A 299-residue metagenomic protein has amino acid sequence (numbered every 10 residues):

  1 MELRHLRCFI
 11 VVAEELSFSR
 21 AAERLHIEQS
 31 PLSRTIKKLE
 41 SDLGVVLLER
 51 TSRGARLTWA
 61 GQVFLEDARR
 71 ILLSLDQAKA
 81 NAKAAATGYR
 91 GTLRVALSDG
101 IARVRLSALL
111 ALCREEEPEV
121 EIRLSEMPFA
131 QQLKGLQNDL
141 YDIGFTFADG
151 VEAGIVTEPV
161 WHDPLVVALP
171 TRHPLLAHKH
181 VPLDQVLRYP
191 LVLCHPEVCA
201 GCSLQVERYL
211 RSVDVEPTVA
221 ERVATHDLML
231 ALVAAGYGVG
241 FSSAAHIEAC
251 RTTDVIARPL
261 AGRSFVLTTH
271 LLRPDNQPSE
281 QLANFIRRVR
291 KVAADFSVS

Functional and structural regions predicted by a protein language model:
F9, A21-A22, T58-G61: Hydrophobic two-helix hairpin corresponding to the core of helix-turn-helix DNA-binding domains
V12-P31, G44, G54: Short helix-boundary/capping micro-motifs
E40-L57, Q62: A short LG(V/I)-centered, amphipathic sequence patch enriched for acidic residue(s) preceding the LG motif
R90-A153, R222-T225: Central regulatory/effector-binding core of bacterial HTH transcription factors
E116, M127-Y189, A244-E248: Acidic, Gly/Pro-rich loop/turn segments at junctions of secondary structure
P128-L133, Q137-Y141, T146-F147, E197-R258: Hydrophobic hinge/microswitch elements
A153-P159, D163-P164, H178, D227-N276 (+1 more regions): Beta-alpha-beta core module
L191-V213, S279-R287, A293-S297: Secondary-structure junction motif
